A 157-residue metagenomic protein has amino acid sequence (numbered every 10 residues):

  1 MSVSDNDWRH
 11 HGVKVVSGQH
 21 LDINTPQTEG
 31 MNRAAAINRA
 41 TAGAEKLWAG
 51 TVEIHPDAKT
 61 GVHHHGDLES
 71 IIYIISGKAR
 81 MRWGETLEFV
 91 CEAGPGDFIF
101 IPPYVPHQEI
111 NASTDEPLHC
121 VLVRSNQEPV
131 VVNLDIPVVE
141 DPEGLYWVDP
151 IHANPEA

Functional and structural regions predicted by a protein language model:
M1-K46, G61, V131-A157: A short, N-terminal "cap"/entry segment at the start of jelly-roll beta-barrel domains of the cupin/DSBH fold
T41-A42, D67, T86, T114-D115: Short strand-connecting beta-turns/loops that link adjacent beta-strands
T41-E45, H55-K59, S76-R80, P129: Short, charged/polar surface micro-motifs in flexible loops or helix N-caps
E45-L47, H65, A93, A112-T114: Short glycine/proline-enriched turns and hinge-like loops at secondary-structure junctions
W48-E53, T60-H64, S70-I71: A generic structured-segment signal
T51-V52, I71, F100, D115-V132: A short hydrophobic beta-strand segment most commonly corresponding to one strand of the jelly-roll/cupin
H55-D57, W83, A93-S113, V123-S125: Conserved metal-binding segment of the jelly-roll/cupin
K59, D67-P95, V105: A short beta-strand-loop-beta hairpin characteristic of the jelly-roll/cupin
